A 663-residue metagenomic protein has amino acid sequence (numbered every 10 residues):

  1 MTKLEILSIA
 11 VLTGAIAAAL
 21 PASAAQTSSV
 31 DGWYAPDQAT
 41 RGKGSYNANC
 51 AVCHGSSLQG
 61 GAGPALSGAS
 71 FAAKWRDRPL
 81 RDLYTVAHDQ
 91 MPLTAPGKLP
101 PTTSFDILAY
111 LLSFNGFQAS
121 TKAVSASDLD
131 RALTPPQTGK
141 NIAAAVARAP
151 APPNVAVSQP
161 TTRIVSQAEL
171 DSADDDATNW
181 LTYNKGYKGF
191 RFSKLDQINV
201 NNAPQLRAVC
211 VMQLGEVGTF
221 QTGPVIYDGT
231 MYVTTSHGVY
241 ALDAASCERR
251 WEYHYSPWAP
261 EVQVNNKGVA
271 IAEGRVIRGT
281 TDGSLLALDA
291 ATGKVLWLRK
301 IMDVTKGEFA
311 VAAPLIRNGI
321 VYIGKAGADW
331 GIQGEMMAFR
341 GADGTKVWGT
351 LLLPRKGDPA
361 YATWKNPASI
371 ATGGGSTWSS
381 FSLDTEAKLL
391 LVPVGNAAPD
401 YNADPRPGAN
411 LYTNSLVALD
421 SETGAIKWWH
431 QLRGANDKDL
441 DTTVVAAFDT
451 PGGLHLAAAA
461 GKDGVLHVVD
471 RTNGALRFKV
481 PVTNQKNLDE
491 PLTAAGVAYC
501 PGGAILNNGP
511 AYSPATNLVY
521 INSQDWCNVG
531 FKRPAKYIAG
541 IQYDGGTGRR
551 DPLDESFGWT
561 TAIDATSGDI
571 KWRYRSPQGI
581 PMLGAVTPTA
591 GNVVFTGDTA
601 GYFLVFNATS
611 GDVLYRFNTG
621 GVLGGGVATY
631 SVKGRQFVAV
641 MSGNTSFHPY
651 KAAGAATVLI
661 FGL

Functional and structural regions predicted by a protein language model:
A24-S45, I164-A168: Electrostatic cytochrome c docking/interface patches
G32-K43, S57-P92: Gly/Gly-Pro-rich "capping" loops immediately C-terminal to redox-active cysteine motifs in periplasmic/lumenal
G42-S56, I107, L111: The canonical Cys-X-X-Cys-His
P96-Y187: Flexible coil segments in periplasmic/lumen-exposed cytochrome c-class electron-transfer proteins
P153-L214, E248-P257, K294-D303, T345-P354 (+8 more regions): Aromatic (tryptophan-biased) beta-strands that constitute blades/sheets of beta-rich domains
W180-N184, V217-G238, E261-S284, F309-Q333 (+8 more regions): Repeat-blade elements of multi-bladed beta-propeller folds
D243-S246, D289-T292, R340-D343, S421-T423 (+3 more regions): Short loop/turn segments that connect beta-strands within beta-propeller blades
G334-T345, A409-G424, G474, G558-A565 (+1 more regions): Beta-propeller blade signature
